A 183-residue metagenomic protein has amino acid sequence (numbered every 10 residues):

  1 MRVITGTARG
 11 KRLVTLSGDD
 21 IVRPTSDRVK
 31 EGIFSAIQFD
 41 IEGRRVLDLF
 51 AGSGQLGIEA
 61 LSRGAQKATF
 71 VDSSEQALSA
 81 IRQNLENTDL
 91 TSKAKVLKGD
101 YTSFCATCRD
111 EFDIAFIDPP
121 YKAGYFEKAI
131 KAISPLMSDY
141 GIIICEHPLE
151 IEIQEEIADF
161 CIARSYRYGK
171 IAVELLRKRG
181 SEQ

Functional and structural regions predicted by a protein language model:
M1-Q183: Class I S-adenosyl-L-methionine-dependent methyltransferase catalytic core
